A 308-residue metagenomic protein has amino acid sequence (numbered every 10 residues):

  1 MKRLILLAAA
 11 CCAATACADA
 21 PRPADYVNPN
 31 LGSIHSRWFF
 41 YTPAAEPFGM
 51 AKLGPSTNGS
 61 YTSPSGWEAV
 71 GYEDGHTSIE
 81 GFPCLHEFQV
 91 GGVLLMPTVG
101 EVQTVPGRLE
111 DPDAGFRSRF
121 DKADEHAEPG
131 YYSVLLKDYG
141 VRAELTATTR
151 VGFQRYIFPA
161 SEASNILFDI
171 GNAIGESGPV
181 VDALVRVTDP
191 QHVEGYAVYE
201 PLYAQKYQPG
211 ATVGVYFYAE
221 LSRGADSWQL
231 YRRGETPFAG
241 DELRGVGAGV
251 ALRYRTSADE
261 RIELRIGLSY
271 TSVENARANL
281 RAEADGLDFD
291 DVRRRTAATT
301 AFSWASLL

Functional and structural regions predicted by a protein language model:
M1-L4: Positively charged n-region of N-terminal signal peptides that target proteins for export
L6-A9: Sec-dependent N-terminal signal peptides
C11-P21: Bacterial Sec-dependent signal peptides at the C-terminal "C-region" and cleavage site
D19-L308: Accessory carbohydrate-recognition regions in carbohydrate-active enzymes
